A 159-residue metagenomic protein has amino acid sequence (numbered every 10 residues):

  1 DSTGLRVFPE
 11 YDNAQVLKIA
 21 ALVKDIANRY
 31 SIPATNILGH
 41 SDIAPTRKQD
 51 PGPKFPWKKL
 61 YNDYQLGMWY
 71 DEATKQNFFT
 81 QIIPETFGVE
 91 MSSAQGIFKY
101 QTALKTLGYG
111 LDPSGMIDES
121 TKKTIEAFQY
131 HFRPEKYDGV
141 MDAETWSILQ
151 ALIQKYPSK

Functional and structural regions predicted by a protein language model:
D1-L38: Long, well-ordered alpha-helical scaffolding segments within enzyme catalytic domains, especially pronounced
L5-F8, K48-P51, F55: A charge-rich, low-complexity, intrinsically flexible signal that marks solvent-exposed coils, linkers, repeats
V23, W57, Q101: Generic structural marker for isolated residues within well-ordered, non-membrane alpha-helices of soluble domains
R29-S41, P113-M116, Y137-V140: Surface-exposed patches in mature extracellular/periplasmic domains of secreted proteins
I37-P51, E119-F132: Acidic helix/loop microenvironments that form the catalytic cleft of cell-wall polysaccharide enzymes
P53-T80: Acidic, His- and aromatic-enriched active-site or binding-groove loops in soluble protein domains that engage sugars
Q81-E85: C-terminal accessory nucleic-acid interaction domains of nucleic acid-metabolism proteins
T86-S158: Short acidic, glycine/serine/threonine-rich helix-capping segments at coil-helix boundaries
